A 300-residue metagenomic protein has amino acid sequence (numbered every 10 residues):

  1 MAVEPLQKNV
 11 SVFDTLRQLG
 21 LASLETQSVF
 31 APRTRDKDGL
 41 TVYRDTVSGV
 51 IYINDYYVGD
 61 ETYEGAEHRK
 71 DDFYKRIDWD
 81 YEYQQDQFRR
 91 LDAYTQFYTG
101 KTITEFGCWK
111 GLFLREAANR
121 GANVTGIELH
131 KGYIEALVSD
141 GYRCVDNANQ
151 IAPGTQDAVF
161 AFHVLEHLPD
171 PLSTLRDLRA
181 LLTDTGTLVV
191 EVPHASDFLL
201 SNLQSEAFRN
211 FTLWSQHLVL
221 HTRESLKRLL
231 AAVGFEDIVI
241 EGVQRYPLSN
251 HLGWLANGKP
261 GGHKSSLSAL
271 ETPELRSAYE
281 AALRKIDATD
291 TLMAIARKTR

Functional and structural regions predicted by a protein language model:
M1-F162, P171-D177, G242-V243, G258-T299: Conserved N-terminal segment of class I S-adenosyl-L-methionine
G126, H167, V190: Conserved SAM-binding loop
H163, H167, H217: Histidine-centered divalent metal-coordination motifs
L172-V189: A short glycine-rich, Lys/Arg-flanked "PGG" loop and its adjoining helix->strand segment in the class I
V190-V219, E224-L229, N250-N257: Short, glycine-/aromatic-enriched active-site segment of Class I SAM-dependent methyltransferases
F235-Y246: Conserved S-adenosyl-L-methionine
